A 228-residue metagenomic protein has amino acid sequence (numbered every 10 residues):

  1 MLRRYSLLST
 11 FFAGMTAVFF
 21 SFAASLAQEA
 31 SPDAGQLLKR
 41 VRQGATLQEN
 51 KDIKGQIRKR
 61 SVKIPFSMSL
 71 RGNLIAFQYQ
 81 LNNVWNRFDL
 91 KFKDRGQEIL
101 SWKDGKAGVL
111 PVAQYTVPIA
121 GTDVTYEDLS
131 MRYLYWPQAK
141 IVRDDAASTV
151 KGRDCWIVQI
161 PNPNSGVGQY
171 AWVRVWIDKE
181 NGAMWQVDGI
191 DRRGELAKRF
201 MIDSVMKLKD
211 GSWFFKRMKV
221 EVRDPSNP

Functional and structural regions predicted by a protein language model:
M1-L8: N-terminal secretory signal peptides that target proteins for export/translocation
S9-S21: Bacterial N-terminal signal peptides
F22-A27: Sec/Tat signal peptide C-region and signal peptidase I cleavage site
Q28-R40, T46-L47, F92-A171, D191-G194: Flexible, processing/modification-adjacent segments and terminal tails in exported/periplasmic/extracellular proteins
A30-D104: N-terminal mature ectodomain segment of secretory-pathway/periplasmic proteins
S61-F66, N82-L90, G105-P111, S165-Y170 (+2 more regions): Short, surface-exposed beta-strand/loop "edge" segments at domain boundaries and coil↔beta transitions
P65-R71, D89-F92, A139-S148, D203-M206: Short, exposed beta-strand/loop patches in secreted or surface proteins that constitute
K151-P228: Gly/Pro-enriched, hydrophobic low-complexity segments that function as extracytoplasmic propeptides/linkers
